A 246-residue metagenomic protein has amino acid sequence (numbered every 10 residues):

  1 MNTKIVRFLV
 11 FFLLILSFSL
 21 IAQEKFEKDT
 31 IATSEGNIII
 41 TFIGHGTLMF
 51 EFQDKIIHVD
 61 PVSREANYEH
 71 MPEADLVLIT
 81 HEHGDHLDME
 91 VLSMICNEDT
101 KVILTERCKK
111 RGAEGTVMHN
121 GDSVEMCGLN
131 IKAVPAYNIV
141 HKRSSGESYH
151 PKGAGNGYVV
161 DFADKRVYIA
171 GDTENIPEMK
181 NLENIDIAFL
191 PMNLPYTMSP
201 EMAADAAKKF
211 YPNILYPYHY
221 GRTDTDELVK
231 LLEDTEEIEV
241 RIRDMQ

Functional and structural regions predicted by a protein language model:
M1-V10: Bacterial N-terminal signal peptides that target proteins for export
L9-S19: Bacterial N-terminal signal peptides
Q23-P72, E114-E183, D244-Q246: Core dinuclear metal-dependent hydrolase active-site scaffold
S63-R107, N184-F189: Active-site metal-binding motif and surrounding structural segment of the metallo-beta-lactamase
E65-N67, H83-L87, K109-R111, D122-E125 (+4 more regions): Active-site environment of divalent metal-dependent phosphoester hydrolases
E90-I95, E178-N181, M202-A206, E227-L231: A short acidic, amphipathic alpha-helical/loop segment
T116-N130, K152, A204, K208-Q246: Binuclear metal-ion centers of metallo-dependent hydrolases, dominated by the metallo-beta-lactamase
I185-L190, L194-P217: Proline-aspartate-enriched helix->loop->beta-strand connector
